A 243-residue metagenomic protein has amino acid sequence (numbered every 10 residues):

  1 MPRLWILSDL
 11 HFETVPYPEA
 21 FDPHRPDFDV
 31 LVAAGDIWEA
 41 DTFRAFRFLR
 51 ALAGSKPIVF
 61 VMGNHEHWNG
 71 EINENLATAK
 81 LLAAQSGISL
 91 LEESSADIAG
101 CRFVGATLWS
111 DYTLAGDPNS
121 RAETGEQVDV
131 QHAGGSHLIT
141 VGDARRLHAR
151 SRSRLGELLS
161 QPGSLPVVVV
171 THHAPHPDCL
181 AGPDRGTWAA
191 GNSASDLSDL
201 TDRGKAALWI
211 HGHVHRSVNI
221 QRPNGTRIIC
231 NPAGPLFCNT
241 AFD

Functional and structural regions predicted by a protein language model:
M1-V61, H67-N75, G135: N-terminal active-site segment of His-dependent metallophosphoesterases
P2, S86, D97, A181 (+2 more regions): Binuclear metal-dependent phosphoesterase catalytic core
P2-H11, G100-W109, V168-H172, R227-A233: Active-site-proximal beta-strand elements of phosphoester/diester hydrolases
I6-S8, L31-D36, V59-N64, S89-E93 (+4 more regions): Active-site neighborhood of phospho(di)ester-bond hydrolases with catalytic His/Asp-centered motifs
H11-P16, E39-F43, H65-N75, S95-I98 (+4 more regions): Active-site environment of divalent metal-dependent phosphoester hydrolases
A45-L49, E74-T78, T187-S195: Charged helix-capping and loop-helix junction motifs
I58-E66, E71-A122: A basic- and aromatic-enriched beta-loop-alpha substructure that forms the phosphate/nucleotide- and DNA/RNA-contacting
V104-V168, H173-D184: Active-site-proximal loop/helix segment associated with metal-binding centers of metalloenzymes
